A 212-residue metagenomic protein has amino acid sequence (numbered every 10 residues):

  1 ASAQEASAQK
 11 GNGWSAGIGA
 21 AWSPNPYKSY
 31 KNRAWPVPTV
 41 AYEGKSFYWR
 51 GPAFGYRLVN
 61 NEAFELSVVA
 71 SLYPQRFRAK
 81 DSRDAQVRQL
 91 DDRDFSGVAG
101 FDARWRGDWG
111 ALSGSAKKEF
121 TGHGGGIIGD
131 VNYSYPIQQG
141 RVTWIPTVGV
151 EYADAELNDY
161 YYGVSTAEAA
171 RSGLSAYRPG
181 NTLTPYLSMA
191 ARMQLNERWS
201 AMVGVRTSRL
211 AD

Functional and structural regions predicted by a protein language model:
A3-W49, F54: Short glycine/proline- and aromatic-enriched beta-strand/turn motifs that initiate or cap beta-hairpins
N12, N32-P38, E62, R93-A99 (+3 more regions): Residues that define the transmembrane beta-barrel architecture of outer-membrane proteins
W14, S46-W49, F64, W109-L112 (+3 more regions): Repeated loop/turn-to-beta-strand initiation elements of outer-membrane beta-barrel proteins
W14-W22, A53, V68-L72, G114-K118 (+3 more regions): Transmembrane beta-barrel strands of outer-membrane/channel proteins
P24-P26, A85-Q89, S115-F120, S172-Y177: Extracellular loop and loop/strand-boundary signature of outer-membrane beta-barrel proteins
K28-N32, R78-D84, A116, G125-G129 (+1 more regions): Outer-membrane beta-barrel translocator domains and adjoining extracellular loop/strand segments of Gram-negative
V40-K45, V59, R104-D108, P136-Q138 (+1 more regions): Structural signature of outer-membrane beta-barrel channels/translocons
R57, F120-D212: Outer-membrane beta-barrel transmembrane domain signature
